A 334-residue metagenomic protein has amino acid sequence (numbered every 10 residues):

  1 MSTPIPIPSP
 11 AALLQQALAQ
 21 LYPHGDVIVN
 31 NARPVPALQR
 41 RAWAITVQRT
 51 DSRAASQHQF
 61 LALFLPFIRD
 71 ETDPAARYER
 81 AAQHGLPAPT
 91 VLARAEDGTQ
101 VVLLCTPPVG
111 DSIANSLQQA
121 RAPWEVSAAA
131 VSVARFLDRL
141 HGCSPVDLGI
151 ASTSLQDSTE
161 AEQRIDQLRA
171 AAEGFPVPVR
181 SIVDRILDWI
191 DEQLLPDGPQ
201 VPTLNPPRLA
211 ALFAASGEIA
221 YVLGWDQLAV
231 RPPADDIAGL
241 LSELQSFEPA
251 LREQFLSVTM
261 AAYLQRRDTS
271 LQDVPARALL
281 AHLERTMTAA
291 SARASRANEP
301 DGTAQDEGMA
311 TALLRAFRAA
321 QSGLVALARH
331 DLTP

Functional and structural regions predicted by a protein language model:
T3, L251-E253, R285-P334: ATP/Mg2+ or Mg2+-diphosphate-binding catalytic cores that bind nucleotide phosphates or diphosphates via glycine-rich
S9-G25, C143-N205, S270, A316 (+1 more regions): An alpha-helical support segment within catalytic cores of ATP-dependent transferases
H24-R33: Conserved N-terminal boundary motif of the eukaryotic protein kinase catalytic domain
R33-R41, Q48-T153: ATP-binding pocket architecture of kinase catalytic cores
P36-Q57, D188-D235: Active-site acidic catalytic loop and adjacent metal/ATP-binding pocket of ATP-dependent phosphoryl transfer enzymes
A82, H141-P145, L223, L241 (+2 more regions): Protein kinase-like catalytic domain
S152, D268-H282: All-alpha amphipathic helical-bundle segments outside canonical DNA-binding/catalytic cores that form hydrophobic
A234-D268, H282-D301: Active-site activation/catalytic loop segments of kinase-like enzymes and analogous catalytic loops in related
